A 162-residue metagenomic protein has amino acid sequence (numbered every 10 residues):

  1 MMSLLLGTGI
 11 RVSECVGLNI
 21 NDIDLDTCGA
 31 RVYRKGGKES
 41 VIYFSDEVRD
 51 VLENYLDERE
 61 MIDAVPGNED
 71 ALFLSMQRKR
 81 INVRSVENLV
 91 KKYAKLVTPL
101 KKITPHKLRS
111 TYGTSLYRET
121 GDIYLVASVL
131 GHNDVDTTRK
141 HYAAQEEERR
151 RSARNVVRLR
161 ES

Functional and structural regions predicted by a protein language model:
M1-L4, G113: Short alpha-helical "packing" element that flanks the helix-turn-helix/winged-helix DNA-binding module
L4-G17, E119-G121, H132: A short, glycine-centered helix-capping/turn motif at helix boundaries that positions DNA-contacting or catalytic
T8, S13, G17-V51: Conserved tyrosine-mediated DNA breakage-rejoining catalytic core shared by Y-recombinases
R11-E14, S40, D57-M61, R109: Short, cationic motifs built from Arg/Lys/His that form the positively charged side of catalytic pockets
I23-L25, N82, L100-K102, G121-K140: Short, polar N-cap/turn motifs at the start of nucleic acid-interacting alpha helices
I42, E87-S128: Short, basic (Lys/Arg/His-rich) helix/loop patches that form interaction surfaces in the mid-to-C-terminal regions
D46-L100: Active-site/catalytic core of tyrosine-dependent DNA strand-transfer enzymes
A144-S162: DNA/chromatin major-groove-contacting recognition/catalytic segments
